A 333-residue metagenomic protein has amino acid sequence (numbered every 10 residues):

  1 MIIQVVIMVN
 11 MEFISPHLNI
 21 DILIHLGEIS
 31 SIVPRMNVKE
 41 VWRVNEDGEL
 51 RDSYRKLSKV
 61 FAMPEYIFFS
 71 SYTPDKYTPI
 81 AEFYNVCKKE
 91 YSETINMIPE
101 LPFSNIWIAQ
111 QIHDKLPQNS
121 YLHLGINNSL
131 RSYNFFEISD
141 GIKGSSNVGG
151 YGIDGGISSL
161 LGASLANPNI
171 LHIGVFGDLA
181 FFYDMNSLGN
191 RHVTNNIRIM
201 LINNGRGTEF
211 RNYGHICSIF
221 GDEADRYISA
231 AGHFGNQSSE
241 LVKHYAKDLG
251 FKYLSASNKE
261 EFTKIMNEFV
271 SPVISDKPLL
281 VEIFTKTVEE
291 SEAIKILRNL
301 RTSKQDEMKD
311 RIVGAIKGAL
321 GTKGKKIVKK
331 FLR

Functional and structural regions predicted by a protein language model:
M1, G125-N128, V281-K286: Short, well-ordered beta-to-alpha junction loops that form the rim of enzyme active sites and present histidine/acidic
M1-C87, R191-H192, G205, M266-F269: Glycine-rich, acidic loop regions that bind phosphate or pyrophosphate groups
D21, Q111-P117, Y245-K252: A structural motif corresponding to the C-terminal end of an alpha-helix and its immediate exit/capping segment
I22-I24, Y121, L171-I173: Structural motif
H25-G27, V44, L124-G125, N147 (+1 more regions): Short His-Asn-centered micro-motif
E65, Y77-I80, L101-A109, I126 (+2 more regions): Generic structural signal for well-ordered, non-membrane alpha-helical segments in soluble metabolic enzymes
K88-N169, L332: Active-site diphosphate/adenylate-binding microenvironment
F135-R333: Thiamine diphosphate
